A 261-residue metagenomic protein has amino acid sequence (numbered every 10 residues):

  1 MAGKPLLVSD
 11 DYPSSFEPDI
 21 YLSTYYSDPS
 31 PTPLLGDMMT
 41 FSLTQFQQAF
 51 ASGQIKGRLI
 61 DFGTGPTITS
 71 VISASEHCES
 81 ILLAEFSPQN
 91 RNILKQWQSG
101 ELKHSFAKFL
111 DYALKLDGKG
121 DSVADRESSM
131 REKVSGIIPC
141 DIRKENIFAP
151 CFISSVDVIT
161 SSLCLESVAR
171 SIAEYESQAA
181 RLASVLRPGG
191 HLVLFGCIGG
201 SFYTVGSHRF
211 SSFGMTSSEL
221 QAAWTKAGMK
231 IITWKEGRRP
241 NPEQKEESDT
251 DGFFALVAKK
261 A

Functional and structural regions predicted by a protein language model:
A2-K56, T69: Class I SAM-dependent methyltransferase Rossmann-like catalytic core, especially the SAM/SAH-binding loop
Q54-T67, S80-E85: Conserved class I S-adenosyl-L-methionine
Q98-A149: S-adenosyl-L-methionine
K119-R126, S211-G228: Short alpha-helix
R143-K144, V156-I172: A short SAM/SAH-binding and catalytic strip from SAM-dependent methyltransferases
F152-I153, A173-P188: A short glycine-rich, Lys/Arg-flanked "PGG" loop and its adjoining helix->strand segment in the class I
R170, L194, G200-A222: Acceptor-substrate binding/catalytic loop of class I
A227-A261: Core SAM-dependent methyltransferase catalytic element
